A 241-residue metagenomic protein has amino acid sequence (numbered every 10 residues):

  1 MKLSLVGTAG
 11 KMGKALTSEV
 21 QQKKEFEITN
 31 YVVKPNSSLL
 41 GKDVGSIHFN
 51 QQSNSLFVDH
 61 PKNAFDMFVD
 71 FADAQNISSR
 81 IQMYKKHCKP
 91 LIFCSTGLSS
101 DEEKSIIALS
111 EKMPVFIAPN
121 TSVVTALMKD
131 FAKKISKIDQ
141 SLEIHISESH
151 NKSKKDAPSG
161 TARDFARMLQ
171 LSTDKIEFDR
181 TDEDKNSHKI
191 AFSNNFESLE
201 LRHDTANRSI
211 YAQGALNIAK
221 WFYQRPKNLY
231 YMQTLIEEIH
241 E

Functional and structural regions predicted by a protein language model:
M1: Nucleotide donor/acceptor-binding cores
S4-D59, D139-E241: C-terminal substrate-binding/catalytic lobe of Rossmann-fold NAD(P)-dependent oxidoreductases
A9-K11, T121-L127: Gly/Ser/Thr-rich loops at beta-strand to alpha-helix junctions that form or flank small-molecule/cofactor-binding
P61-M67, F71, Q75-F93, E103-S105: Rossmann-fold NAD(P) dinucleotide-binding segment
Q75, I81-Q82, S95-V115, A126 (+1 more regions): Rossmann-fold NAD(P)-binding glycine/threonine-rich loop
P90, S105-S122, D139-L142: Rossmann-fold dehydrogenase core element
T96-L98, N120-T121, S149-N151: Short, ordered loop/turn segments at secondary-structure junctions
